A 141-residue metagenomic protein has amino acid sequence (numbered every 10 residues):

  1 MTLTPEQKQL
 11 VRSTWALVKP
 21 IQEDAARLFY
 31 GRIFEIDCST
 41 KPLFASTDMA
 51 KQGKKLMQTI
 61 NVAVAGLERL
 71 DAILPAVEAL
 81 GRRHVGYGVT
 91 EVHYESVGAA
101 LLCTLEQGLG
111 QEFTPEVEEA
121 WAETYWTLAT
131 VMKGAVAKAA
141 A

Functional and structural regions predicted by a protein language model:
M1-A141: Globin-like tetrapyrrole-binding proteins
